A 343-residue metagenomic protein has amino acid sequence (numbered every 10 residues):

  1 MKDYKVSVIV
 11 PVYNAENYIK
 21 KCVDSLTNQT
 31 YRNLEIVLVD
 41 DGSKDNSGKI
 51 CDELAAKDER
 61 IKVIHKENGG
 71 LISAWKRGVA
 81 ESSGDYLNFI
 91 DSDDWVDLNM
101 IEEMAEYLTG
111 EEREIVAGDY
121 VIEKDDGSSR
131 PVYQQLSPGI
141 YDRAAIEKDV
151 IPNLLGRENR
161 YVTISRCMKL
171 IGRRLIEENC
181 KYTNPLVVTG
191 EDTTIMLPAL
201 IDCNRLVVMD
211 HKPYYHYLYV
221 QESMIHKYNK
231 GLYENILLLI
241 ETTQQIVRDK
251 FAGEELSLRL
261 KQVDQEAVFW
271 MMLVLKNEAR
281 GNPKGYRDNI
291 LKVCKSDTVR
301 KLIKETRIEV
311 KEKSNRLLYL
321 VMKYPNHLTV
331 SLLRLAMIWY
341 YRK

Functional and structural regions predicted by a protein language model:
M1-T27: N-proximal low-complexity "stem/linker" segments adjacent to membrane-targeting elements
Y4-S7, E35, T194: Cell-envelope/extracellular polymer assembly enzymes that use nucleotide-activated donors
S25, D40-K49: A conserved acidic beta->alpha catalytic loop
K66-S82, W95: Glycine-rich, basic loop-to-helix element that forms the pyrophosphate-binding segment of sugar-nucleotide handling
L87: Short aromatic/hydrophobic "clamp" motif used to bind/position activated sugar donors
W95-G231: Donor-binding/catalytic cores of nucleotide-activated saccharide and glycerol-phosphate transferases/polymerases
P213-V220, H226-E254, F269-R300: Catalytic core of nucleotide-sugar-dependent glycosyltransferases
N277-K343: Membrane-interface aromatic/basic loop that binds lipid-linked glycans or pyrophosphate carriers, typified by
